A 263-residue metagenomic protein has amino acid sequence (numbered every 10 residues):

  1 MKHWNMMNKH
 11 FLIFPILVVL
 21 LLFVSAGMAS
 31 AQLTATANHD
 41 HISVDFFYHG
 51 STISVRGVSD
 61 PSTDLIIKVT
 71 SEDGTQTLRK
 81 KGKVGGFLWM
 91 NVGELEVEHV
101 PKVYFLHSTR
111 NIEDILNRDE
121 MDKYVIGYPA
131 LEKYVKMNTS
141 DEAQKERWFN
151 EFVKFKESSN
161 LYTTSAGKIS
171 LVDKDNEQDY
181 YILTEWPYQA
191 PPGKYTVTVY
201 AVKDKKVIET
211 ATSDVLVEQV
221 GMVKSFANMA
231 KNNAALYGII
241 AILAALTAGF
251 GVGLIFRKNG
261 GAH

Functional and structural regions predicted by a protein language model:
H3-I16: Bacterial N-terminal signal peptides that target proteins for export
P15-S25: Bacterial N-terminal signal peptides
A31-Y48: N-terminal edge beta-strand
H49-V55: Structural beta-strand segments of beta-rich domains
W89-W186: Membrane-proximal low-complexity regions enriched in glycine and acidic/polar residues
E185, K206-G238: Short, aromatic-rich amphipathic segments at membrane interfaces that lie adjacent to a transmembrane helix or signal
G193-V199: A short tyrosine-centered beta-strand micro-motif
A235, A245-H263: Juxtamembrane interface at the cytosolic side of transmembrane helices
